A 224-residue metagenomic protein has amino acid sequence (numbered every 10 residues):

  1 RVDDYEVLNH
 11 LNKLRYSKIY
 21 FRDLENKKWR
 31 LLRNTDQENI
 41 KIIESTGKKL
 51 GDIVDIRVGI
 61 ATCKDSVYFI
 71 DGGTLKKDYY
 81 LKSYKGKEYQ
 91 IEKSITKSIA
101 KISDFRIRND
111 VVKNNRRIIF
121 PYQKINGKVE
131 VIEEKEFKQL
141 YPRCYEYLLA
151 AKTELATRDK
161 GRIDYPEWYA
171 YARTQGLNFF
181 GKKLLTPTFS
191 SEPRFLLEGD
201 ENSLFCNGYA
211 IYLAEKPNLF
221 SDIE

Functional and structural regions predicted by a protein language model:
R1-K41: Internal, well-ordered domain-core segments that constitute the primary functional module of diverse proteins
K18, K28, T35-E224: Polybasic, glycine- and aromatic-enriched phosphate-binding surface used to engage nucleic acids
